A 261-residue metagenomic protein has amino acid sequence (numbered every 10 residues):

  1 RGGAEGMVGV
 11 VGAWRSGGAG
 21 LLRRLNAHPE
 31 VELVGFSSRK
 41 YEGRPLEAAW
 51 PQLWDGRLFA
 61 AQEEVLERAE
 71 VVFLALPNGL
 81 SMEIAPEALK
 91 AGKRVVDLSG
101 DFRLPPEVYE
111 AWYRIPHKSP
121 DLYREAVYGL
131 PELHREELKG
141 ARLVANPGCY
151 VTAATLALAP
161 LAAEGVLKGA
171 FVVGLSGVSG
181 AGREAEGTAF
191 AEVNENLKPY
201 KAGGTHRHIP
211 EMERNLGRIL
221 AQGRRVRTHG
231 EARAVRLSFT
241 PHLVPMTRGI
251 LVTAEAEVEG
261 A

Functional and structural regions predicted by a protein language model:
R1-G203, A221-R233, G260: N-terminal Rossmann-like NAD(P) cofactor-binding subdomain of oxidoreductases, focused on the glycine-rich
T205-A261: C-terminal substrate-binding/catalytic lobe of Rossmann-fold NAD(P)-dependent dehydrogenases
